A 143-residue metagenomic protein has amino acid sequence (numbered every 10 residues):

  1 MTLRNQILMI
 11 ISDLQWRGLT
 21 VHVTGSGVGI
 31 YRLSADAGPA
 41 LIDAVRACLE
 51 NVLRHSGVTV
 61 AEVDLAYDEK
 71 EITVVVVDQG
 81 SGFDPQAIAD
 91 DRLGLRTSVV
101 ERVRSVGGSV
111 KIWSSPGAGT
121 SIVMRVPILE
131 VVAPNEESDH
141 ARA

Functional and structural regions predicted by a protein language model:
M1-A40, V45, L49, L53 (+1 more regions): Helix-loop-beta hinge of the Bergerat
N51, T59-A66: A conserved short beta-strand within the histidine kinase catalytic ATPase domain
A66, W113-G119, P127: A short beta-strand-to-loop micro-motif at the C-terminal edge of the catalytic HATPase_c
Y67-V74: Short beta-strand-loop-beta element adjacent to the nucleotide/active-site pocket used for signaling
E71, G82, P116-V123: Glycine-rich nucleotide-binding loop
D78: Acidic ATP/Mg2+-coordinating residue in the GHKL
A87-P116: ATP phosphate-binding glycine-rich loop and adjacent ATP-lid/helix-beta elements within ATP-binding kinase/ATPase
M124-E130, S138: C-terminal beta-strand of the catalytic ATP-binding
